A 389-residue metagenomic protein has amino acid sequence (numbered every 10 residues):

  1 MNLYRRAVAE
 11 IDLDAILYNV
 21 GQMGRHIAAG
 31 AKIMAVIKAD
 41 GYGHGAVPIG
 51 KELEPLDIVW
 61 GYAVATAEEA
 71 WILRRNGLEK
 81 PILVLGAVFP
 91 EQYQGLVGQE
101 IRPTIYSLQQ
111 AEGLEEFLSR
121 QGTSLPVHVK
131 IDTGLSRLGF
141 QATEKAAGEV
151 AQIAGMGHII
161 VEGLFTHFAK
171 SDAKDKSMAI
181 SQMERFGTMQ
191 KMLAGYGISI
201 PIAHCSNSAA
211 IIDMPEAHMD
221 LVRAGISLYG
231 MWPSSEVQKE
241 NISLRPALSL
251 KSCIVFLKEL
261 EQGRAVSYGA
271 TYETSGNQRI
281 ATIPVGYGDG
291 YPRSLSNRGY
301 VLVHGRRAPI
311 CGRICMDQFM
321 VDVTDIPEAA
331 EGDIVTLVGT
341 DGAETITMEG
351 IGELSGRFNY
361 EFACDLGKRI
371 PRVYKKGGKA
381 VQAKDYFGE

Functional and structural regions predicted by a protein language model:
N2-L13, L17, R25, E68-E69 (+4 more regions): Active-site anion/phosphate-binding pocket segments in diverse small-molecule metabolic enzymes
N2-L3, A7-I11, A15-Y18, R25 (+2 more regions): Active-site-proximal beta-alpha core segment in soluble small-molecule metabolic enzymes
